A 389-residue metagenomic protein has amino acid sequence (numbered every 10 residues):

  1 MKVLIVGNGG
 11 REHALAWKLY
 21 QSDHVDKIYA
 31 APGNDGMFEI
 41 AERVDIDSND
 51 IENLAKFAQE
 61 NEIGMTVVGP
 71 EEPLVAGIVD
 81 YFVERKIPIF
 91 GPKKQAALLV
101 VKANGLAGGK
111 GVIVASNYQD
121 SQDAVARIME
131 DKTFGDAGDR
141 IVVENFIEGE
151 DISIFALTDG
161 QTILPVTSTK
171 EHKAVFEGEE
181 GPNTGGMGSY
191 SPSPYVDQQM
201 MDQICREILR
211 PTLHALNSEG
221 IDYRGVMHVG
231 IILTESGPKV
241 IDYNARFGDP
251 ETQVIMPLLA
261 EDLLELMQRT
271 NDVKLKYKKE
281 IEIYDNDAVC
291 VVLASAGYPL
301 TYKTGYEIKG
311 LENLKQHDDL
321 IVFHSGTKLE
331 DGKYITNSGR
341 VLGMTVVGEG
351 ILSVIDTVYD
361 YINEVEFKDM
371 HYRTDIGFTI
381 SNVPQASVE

Functional and structural regions predicted by a protein language model:
M1-K93: ATP-binding N-terminal substructure of ATP-dependent carboxylate-amine bond-forming enzymes
D50, T327-D331, I335-E389: Generic C-terminus detector
N53, D120-D123, L300-Y302, E349-D356: Short, conserved charged micro-motifs
V83-G111: A conserved helix-loop-beta module that forms one wall/lid of the active-site cleft in ATP-utilizing catalytic domains
G109-G111, V289, S338-G343: Short amphipathic alpha-helical segments
G111-T252: Internal nucleotide-binding/catalytic subdomain
C205-M227, N244-H317, L329: Active-site "cap" helix and flanking loop/linker of ATP-utilizing ligase/carboxylase catalytic domains
